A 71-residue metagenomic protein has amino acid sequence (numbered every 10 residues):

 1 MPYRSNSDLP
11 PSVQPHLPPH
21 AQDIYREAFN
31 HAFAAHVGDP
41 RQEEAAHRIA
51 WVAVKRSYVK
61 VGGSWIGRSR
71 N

Functional and structural regions predicted by a protein language model:
M1-N71: C-terminal alpha-helical interaction appendages
